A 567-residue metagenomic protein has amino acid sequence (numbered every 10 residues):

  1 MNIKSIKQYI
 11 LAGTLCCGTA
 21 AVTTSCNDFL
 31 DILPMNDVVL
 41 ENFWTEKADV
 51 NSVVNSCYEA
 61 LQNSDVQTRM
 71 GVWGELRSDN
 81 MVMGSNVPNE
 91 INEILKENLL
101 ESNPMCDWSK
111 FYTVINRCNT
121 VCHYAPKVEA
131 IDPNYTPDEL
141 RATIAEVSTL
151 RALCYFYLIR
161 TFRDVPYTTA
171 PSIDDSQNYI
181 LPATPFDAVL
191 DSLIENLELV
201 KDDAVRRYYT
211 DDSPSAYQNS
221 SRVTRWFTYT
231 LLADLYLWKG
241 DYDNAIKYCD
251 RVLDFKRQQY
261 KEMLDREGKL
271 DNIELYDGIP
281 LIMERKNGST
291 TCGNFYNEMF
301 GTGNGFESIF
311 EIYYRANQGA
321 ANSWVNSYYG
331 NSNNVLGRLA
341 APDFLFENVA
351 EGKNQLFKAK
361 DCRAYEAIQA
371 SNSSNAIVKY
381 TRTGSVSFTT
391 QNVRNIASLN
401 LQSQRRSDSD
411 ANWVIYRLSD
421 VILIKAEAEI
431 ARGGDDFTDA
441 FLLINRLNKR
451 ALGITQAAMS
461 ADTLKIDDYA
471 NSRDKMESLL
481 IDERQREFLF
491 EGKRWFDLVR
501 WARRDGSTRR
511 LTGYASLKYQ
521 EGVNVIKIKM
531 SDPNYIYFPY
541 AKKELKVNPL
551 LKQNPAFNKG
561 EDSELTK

Functional and structural regions predicted by a protein language model:
T19-E46, L193, A233, A426 (+2 more regions): Bacterial Sec-dependent N-terminal signal peptides
N27-G71: A short, exposed helix-loop element centered on a Lys and neighboring polar residues
E41, T68-S85, T168, R206-W226 (+2 more regions): Short, surface-exposed recognition loops and adjoining beta-strand edges that mediate ligand/DNA contacts, enriched
T45-D49, V54, Y58, D65 (+4 more regions): Elongated scaffold/linker segments in the mid-to-C-terminal portions of large proteins
N51-D65, N86-F162, N178-D191, L197-R207 (+3 more regions): Conserved, well-structured interaction surfaces
Y242, D435-F437: TPR-repeat structural position
